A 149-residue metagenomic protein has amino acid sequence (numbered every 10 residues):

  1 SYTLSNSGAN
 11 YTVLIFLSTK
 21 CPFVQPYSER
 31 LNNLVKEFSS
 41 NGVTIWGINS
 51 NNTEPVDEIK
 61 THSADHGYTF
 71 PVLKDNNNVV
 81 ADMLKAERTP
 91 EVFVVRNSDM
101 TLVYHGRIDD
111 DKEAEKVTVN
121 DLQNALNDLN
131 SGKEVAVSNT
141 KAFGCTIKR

Functional and structural regions predicted by a protein language model:
L4-Q25, I45, L126: Short active-site neighborhood of thiol/selenol oxidoreductases, capturing the structured segment around
A9-T12, S40-T44, Y68-F70, S98: Loop/turn elements at helix/coil->beta-strand transitions in domains of secreted/extracellular proteins
S18-S28, N52, F143-K148: Short, thiol/selenol-centered motifs that function as redox-active sites or metal-ligating centers
T19-K20, G47-N52, D111-E115: Second-shell loop/turn segments in exported
P22-Q25, T53, P71, K116-N120: Soluble non-cytosolic domains of exported or imported proteins
Q25-H66, K74-M83: Structural microenvironment flanking redox-active thiols in thiol-disulfide oxidoreductases
H62-R96, T101-H105: Short, internal strand/loop/helix patches that form the active-site neighborhood or redox-interaction surface
V94-R149: Thiol-/selenol-based redox modules, centered on thioredoxin-like and closely related oxidoreductase domains
